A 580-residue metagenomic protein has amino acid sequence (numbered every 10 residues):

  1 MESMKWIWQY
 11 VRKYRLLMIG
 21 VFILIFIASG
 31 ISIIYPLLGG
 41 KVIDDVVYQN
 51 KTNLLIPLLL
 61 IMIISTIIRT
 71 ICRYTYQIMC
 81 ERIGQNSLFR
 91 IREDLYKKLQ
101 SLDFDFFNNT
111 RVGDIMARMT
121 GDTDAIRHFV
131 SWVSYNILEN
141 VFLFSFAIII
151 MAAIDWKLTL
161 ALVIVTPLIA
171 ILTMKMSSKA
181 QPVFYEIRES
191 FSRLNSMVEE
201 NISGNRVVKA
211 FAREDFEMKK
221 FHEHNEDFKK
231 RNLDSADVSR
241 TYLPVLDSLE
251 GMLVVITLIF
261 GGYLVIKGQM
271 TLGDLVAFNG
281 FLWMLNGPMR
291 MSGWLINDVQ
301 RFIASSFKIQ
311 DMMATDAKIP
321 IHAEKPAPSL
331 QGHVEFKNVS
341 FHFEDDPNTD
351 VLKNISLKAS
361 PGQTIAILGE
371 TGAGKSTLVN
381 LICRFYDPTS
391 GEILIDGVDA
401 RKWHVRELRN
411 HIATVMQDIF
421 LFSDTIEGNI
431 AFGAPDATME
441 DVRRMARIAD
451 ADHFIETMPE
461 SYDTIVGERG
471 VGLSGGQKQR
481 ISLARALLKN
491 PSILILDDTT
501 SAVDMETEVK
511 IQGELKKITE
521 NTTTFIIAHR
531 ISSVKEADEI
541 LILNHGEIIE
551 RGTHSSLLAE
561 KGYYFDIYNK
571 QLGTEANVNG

Functional and structural regions predicted by a protein language model:
M1-Y35, G39, V47-L59, I68 (+15 more regions): Membrane-integrated ABC transporters
K13, L17-G30, L60-I71, W132-E186 (+1 more regions): Transmembrane helices of ABC transporter permease
K13-L16, C80, F104-D105, G121-V130 (+8 more regions): An intracellular "coupling" helix at the cytosolic face of ABC transporter transmembrane type-1 domains
I23-L24, I31-D44, T52, S65-V112 (+13 more regions): Juxtamembrane helix-loop junctions of ABC transporter transmembrane domains
N50-P57, I150-I164, D234-F307, M312-M313: Helix-loop-helix
L99, F221, I309, F336-N338: Conserved catalytic Walker-motif region of ABC-type ATPase nucleotide-binding domains
I321, P328-G580: ABC-type nucleotide-binding domain
